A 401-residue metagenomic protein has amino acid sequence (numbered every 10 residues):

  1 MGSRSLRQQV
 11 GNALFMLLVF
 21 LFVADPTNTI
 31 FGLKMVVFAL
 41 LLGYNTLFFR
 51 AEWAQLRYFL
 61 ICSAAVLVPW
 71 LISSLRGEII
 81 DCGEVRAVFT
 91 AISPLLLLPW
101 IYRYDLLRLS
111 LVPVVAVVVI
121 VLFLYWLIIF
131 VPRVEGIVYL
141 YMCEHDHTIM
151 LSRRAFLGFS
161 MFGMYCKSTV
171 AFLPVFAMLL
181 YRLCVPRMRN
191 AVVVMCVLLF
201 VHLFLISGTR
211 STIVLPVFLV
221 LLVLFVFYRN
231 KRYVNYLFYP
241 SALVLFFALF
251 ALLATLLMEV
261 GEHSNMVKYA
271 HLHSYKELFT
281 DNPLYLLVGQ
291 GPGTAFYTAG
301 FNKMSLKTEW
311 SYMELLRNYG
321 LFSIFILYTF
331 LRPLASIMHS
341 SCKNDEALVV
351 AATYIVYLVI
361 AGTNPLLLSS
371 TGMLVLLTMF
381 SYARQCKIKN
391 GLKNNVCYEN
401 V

Functional and structural regions predicted by a protein language model:
M1-F49, A65-R76, Y357, C397-E399: N-terminal signal-anchor transmembrane segment
G11-L18, S336-N364, M373-V375: Loop-to-helix entry and N-terminal half of a specific, functionally important transmembrane alpha helix in multi-pass
V19-F38, A54, L67-I92, L106 (+2 more regions): Interfacial transmembrane-helix termini
L41-F49, S74-L127, M178-L180, V223-F225 (+2 more regions): Transmembrane alpha-helical segments and their membrane-water interfaces
S110-I137, M161-S207, V214-F225: Alpha-helical transmembrane segments of multi-pass inner-membrane proteins
T209, K303-M338, V359: A conserved mid-to-late transmembrane alpha helix and its immediate loop/hinge that forms the functional core
M258-Y319: Long extracytoplasmic/lumenal interhelical loops at the membrane interface of multi-pass membrane proteins
V350-L358, L366-V401: Transmembrane alpha-helices of multi-pass inner-membrane enzymes
